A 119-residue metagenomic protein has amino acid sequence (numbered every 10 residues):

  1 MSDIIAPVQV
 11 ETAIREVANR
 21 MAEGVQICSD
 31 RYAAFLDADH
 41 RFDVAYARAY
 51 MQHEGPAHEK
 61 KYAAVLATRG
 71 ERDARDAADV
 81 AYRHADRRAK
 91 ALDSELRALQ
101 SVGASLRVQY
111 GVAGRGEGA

Functional and structural regions predicted by a protein language model:
M1-Q26: Short, charge-rich amphipathic alpha-helices with coiled-coil/heptad character
I4, V8-Q9, Y32, G118-A119: Short, glycine-biased loop/turn motifs at secondary-structure junctions and in low-complexity Ser/Thr/Pro-rich termini
E11, R15, D43-Y46, Q100: Generic detector of well-ordered alpha-helical segments enriched in charged/polar residues, highlighting helical
C28-K61: Extended alpha-helical coiled-coil "stalk/arm" regions that act as elongated linkers or oligomerization scaffolds
Y32, D76-L106: Long amphipathic alpha-helical coiled-coil segments
H53-A81: Short, glycine/alanine-rich amphipathic alpha-helical segment that often forms an alpha-turn-alpha hairpin
A104-A119: Acidic, low-complexity, intrinsically disordered peripheral segments
